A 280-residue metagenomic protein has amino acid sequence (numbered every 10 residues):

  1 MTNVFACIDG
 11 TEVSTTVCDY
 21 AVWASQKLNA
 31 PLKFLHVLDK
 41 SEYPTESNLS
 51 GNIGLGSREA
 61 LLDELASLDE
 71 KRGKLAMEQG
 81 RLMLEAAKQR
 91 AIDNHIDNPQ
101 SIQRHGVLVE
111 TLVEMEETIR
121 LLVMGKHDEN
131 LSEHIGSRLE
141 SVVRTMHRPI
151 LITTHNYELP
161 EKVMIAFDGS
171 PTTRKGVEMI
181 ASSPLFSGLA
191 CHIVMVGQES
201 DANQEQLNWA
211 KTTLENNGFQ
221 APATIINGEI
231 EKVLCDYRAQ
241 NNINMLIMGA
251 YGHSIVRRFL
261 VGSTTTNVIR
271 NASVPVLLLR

Functional and structural regions predicted by a protein language model:
M1-T2, R280: Absolute protein N-terminus
T2-A66, T145, E158-I225, I243: Small/aliphatic-rich secondary-structure junction motif
F5, D9, R72-L75, Q100 (+5 more regions): Conserved short-loop catalytic and cofactor-binding motifs
V13-Y20, S25-K27, S101-Y157, Y237-R280: Gly/Ser-rich helix-loop-strand patches that form or flank binding pockets for ribonucleotide-derived cofactors
D39-E42, S50, E70-L122, N216-L260 (+1 more regions): Structural beta-alpha unit
N52-G54, D63-L68, A86-A91, E114-T118 (+6 more regions): Generic detector of short, locally flexible boundary/turn motifs and exposed helical patches
